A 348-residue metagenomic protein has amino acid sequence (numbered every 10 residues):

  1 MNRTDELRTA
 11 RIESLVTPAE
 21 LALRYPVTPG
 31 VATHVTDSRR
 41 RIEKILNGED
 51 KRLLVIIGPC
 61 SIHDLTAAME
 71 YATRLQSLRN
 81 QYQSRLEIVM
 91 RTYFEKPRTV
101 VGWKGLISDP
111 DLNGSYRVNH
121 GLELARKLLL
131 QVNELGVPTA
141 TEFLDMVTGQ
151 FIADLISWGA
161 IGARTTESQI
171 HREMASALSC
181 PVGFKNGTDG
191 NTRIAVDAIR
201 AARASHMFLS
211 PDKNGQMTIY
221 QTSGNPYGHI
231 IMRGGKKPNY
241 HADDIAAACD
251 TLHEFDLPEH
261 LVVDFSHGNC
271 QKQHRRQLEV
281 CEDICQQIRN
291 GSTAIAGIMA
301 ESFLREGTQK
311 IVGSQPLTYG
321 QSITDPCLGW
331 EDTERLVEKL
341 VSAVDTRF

Functional and structural regions predicted by a protein language model:
N2-D5, A72, R85-Y240, D244-I245 (+8 more regions): Active-site-facing alpha/beta catalytic cores
D5-N47: N- or domain-start disorder-to-order transition segments that initiate the globular core
P18-P26, T222-G234, L317, Q321: Gly-rich Lys/Arg/Thr-decorated short loops/hinges at beta-loop-alpha junctions or inter-strand turns that position
L46-E49, R79-Q83, L129-G136, Q221-T222 (+1 more regions): Acidic (Asp/Glu)-rich catalytic clusters
L54-A67, D325: Conserved phosphate/anionic-ligand binding catalytic regions in large, soluble enzymes, centered on
G58, V263, G329: Conserved, mostly hydrophobic/aromatic
A68-Q81: Histidine-anchored nucleotide/phosphate-binding helix
F303-T346: Internal helix-turn-beta structural module
